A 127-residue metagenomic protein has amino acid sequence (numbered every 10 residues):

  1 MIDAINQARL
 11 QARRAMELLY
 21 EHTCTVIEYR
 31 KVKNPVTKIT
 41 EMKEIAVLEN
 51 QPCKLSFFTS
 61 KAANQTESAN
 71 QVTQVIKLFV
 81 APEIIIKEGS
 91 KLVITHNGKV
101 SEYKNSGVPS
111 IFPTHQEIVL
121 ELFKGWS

Functional and structural regions predicted by a protein language model:
M1-A8, L18-Y20, T25, Y29-S127: Short, conserved turn/kink motifs that form compact alpha/beta structural patches or helix kinks used as
Q11: Zn2+-dependent cytidine deaminase-like catalytic core
R14-M16: N-terminal activation segment of mature serine protease catalytic domains
